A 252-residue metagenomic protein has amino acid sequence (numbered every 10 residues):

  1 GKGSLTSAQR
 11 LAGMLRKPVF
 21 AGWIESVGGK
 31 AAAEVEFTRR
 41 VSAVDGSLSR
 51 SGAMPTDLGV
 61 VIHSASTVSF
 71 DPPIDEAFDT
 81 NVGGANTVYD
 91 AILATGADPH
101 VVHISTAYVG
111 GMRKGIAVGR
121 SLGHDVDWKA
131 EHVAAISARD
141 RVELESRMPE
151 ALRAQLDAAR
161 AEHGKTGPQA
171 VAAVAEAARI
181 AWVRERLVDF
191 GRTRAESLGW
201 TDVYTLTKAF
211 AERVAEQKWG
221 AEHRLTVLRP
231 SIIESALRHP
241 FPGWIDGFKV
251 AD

Functional and structural regions predicted by a protein language model:
G1-T67, I74-D79, A85-N86, A94-H100 (+1 more regions): N-terminal Rossmann/SDR dinucleotide-binding element
R40, P55-A65, E176-R192, D252: Active-site-adjacent bridging/hinge elements
G83-T87, F210-A211: Conserved cofactor-binding/catalytic machinery of classical short-chain dehydrogenase/reductase
A91-H100, Q217-R224: Secondary-structure transition/capping motifs at alpha-helix termini and the adjoining loop/turn into the next element
H100-S105, T226-R229: Rossmann-like NAD(H)/NADP(H) cofactor-binding core
A107-V109, I233: Conserved sequence/active-site signature of Rossmann-fold short-chain dehydrogenase/reductase
E150-V203, T207-P240: Conserved beta-loop-beta element that borders a ligand/cofactor-binding pocket
F241-D252: C-terminal beta-strand-loop-alpha-helix "lid" module of Rossmann-like NAD(P)-dependent dehydrogenases
